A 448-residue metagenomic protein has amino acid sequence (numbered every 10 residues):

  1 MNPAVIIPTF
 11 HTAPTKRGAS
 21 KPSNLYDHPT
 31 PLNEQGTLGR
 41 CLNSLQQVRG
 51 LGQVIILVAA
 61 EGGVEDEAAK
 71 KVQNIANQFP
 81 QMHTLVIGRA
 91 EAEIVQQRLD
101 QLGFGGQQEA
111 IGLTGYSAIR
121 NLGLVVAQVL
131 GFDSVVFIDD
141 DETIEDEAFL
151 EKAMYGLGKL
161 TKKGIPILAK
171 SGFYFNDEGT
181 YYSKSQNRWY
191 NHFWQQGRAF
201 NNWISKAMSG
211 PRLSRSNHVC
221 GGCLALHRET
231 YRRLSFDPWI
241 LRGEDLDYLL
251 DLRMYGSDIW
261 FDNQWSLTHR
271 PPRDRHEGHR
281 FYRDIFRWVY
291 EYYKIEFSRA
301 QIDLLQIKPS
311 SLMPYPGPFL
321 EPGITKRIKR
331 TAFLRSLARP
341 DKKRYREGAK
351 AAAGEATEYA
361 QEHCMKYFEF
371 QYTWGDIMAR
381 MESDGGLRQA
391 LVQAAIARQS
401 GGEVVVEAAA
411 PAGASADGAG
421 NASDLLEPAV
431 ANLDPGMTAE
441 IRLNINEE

Functional and structural regions predicted by a protein language model:
M1-G50, I56-A60, V64: N-proximal low-complexity "stem/linker" segments adjacent to membrane-targeting elements
T15, Q78, R283-E448: Terminal low-complexity segments of carbohydrate-biosynthetic enzymes
Q73-V126: Active-site-proximal specificity loops/subdomain of glycosyltransferases
F132-T143: Short beta-strand-to-loop acidic/aromatic patch adjacent to the donor-nucleotide binding site
E147-L168: Conserved donor-nucleotide/metal-binding helix-loop-beta segment in metal-dependent transferases, i.e., the alpha-helix
I165-Q186: Short beta-strand-to-loop element that shapes/binds the nucleotide-sugar donor at the catalytic cleft/hinge
S205-A225: A recurrent flexible, glycine/aromatic-enriched loop bordering the glycosyltransferase active site that acts as
L241-Y248: Acidic donor-binding loop at a coil-to-helix junction in glycosyltransferase catalytic cores that engages
